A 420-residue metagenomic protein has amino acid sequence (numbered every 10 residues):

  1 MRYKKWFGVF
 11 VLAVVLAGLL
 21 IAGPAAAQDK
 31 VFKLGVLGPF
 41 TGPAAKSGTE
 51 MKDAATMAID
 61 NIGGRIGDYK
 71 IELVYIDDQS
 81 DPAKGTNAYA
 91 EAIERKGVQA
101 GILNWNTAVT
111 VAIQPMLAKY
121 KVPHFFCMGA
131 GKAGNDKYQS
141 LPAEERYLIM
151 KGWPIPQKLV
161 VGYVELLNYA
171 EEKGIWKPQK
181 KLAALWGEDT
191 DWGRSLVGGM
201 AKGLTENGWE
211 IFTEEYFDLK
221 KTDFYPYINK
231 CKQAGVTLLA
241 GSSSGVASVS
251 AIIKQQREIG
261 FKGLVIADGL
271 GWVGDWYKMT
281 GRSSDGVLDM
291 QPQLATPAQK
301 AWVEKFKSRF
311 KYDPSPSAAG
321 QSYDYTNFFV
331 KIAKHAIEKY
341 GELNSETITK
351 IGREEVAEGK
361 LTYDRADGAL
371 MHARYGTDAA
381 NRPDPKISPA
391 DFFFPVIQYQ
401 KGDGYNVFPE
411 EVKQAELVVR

Functional and structural regions predicted by a protein language model:
M1-K33, R65, E94, V418-R420: Short, low-complexity disordered leader/linker segments with a strong preference for bacterial N-terminal type II
P24-V36, G64-E72, A170-L182: Immediate post-signal peptide segment of exported/extracytoplasmic ligand-binding proteins
V31, K46-D53, N61, R65-Q139 (+3 more regions): Beta-alpha junction/loop-to-helix N-cap segments that form part of ligand/metal-binding clefts
G35-A54, I76-A83, W105-N106, W186-S195 (+1 more regions): Extracytoplasmic "Venus flytrap"
M57-D60, E165, N327-E338: Short glycine/serine- and small hydrophobic-enriched flexible loop segments
V98-E214, L264-R282, L288-D289: Extracytoplasmic ligand/sensor domains, especially the bilobed periplasmic-binding protein
G131, W153-P156, I253-N327, K334-I337 (+1 more regions): Extracellular/periplasmic periplasmic-binding protein-like sensory domains
R309-P316, V330-N406: Segments of small-molecule ligand-sensing domains
